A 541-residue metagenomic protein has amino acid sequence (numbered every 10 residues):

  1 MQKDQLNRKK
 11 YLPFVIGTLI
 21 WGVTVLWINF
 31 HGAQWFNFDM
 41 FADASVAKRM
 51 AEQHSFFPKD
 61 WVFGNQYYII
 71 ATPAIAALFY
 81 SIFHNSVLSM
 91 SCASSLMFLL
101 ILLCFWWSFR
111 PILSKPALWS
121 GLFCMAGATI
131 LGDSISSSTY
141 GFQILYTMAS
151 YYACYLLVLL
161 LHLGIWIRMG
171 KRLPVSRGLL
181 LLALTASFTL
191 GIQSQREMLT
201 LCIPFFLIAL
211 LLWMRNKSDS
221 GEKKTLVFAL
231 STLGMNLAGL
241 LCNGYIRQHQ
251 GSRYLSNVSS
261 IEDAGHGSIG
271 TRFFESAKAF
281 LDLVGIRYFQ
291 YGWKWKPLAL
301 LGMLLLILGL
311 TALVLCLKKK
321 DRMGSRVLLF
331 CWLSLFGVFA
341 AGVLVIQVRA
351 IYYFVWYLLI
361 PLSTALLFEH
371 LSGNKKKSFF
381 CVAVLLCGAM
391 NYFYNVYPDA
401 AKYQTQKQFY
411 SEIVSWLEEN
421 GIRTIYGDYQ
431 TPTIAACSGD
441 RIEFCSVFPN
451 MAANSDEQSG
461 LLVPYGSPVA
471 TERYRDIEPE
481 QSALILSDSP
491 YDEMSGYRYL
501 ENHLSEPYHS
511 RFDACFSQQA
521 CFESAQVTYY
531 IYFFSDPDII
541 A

Functional and structural regions predicted by a protein language model:
K10, G17-G22, C92-S120, L161 (+1 more regions): Transmembrane-helix motifs of polytopic, lipid-linked glycan transferases
K10-L19, V175-T185, F228-L237, L304 (+3 more regions): Signature aromatic-anchored transmembrane alpha helix within multi-pass, membrane-resident enzymes that catalyze glycan
F30-F38, E52-A74, S81, L88: Membrane-proximal lumenal/periplasmic loop motifs of glycosylation machinery
I69, P116-I167, S194, V348-I360 (+1 more regions): Membrane-interface micro-motifs in multi-pass membrane enzymes
S150-V158, L199-T200, K296-L304, S325-G373: Hydrophobic/aromatic-rich transmembrane helices and adjacent perimembrane loops
R172-R177, W213-L230, K294-S334, L344-Q347: Membrane-interface helix-loop-helix junctions at transmembrane boundaries of multi-pass membrane enzymes, predominantly
E419-S455: Short periplasmic/luminal acceptor-recognition loop of GT-C membrane glycosyltransferases, typified by
R441-I531: Luminal/periplasmic acceptor-recognition loop/helix of membrane-associated glycosyltransferases
